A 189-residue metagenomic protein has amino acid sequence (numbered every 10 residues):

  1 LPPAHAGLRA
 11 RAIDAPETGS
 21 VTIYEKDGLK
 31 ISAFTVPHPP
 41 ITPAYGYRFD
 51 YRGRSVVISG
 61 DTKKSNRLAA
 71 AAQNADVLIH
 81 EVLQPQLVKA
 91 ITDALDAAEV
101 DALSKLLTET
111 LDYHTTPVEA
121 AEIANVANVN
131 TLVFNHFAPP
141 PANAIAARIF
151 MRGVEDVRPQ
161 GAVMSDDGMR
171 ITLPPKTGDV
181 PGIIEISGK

Functional and structural regions predicted by a protein language model:
P2-Q73, M169-K189: Core dinuclear metal-dependent hydrolase active-site scaffold
Y45-G46, R52-S55, K63-D167: Cap/insert and terminal regions of metallo-dependent hydrolase folds
